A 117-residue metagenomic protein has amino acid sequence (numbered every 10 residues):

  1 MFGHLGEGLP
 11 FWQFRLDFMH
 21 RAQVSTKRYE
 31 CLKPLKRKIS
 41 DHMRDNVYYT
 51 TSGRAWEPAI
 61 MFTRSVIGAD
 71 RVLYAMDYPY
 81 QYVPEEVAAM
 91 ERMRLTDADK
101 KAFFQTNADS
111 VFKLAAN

Functional and structural regions predicted by a protein language model:
M1-H42: Aromatic-lined glycan-binding groove of carbohydrate-active enzymes
G3, A75-M76: Active-site flanking residues adjacent to catalytic metal/cofactor-binding acidic residues
G3, T51-S52: Short His-Asn-centered micro-motif
E7, L35-K36, Y48-T50, E57-L73 (+1 more regions): Mid-to-C-terminal alpha-helical segments outside catalytic/metal-binding sites
D45: Acidic, glycine-rich loop-and-strand cores that form catalytic or ligand-binding grooves in diverse globular domains
